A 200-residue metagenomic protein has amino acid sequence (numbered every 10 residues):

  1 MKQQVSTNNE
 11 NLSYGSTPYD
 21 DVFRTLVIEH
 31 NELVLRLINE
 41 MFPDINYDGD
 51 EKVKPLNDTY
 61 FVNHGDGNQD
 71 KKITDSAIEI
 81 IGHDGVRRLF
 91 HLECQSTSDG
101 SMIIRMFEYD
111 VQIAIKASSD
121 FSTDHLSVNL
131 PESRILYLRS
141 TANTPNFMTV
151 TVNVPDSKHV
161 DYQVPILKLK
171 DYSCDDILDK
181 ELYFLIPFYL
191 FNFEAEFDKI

Functional and structural regions predicted by a protein language model:
M1-I200: Conserved single-residue anchors adjacent to enzymatic active/cofactor-binding motifs
